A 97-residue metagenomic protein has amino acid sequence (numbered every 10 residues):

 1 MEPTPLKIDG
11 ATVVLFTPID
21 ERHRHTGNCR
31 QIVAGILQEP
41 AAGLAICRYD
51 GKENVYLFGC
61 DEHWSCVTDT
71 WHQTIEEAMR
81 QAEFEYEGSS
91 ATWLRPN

Functional and structural regions predicted by a protein language model:
M1-P3, F58, M79-Q81: Intrinsically disordered, low-complexity boundary segments flanking structured domains
M1-Q38: Negatively charged, low-complexity tracts enriched in Asp/Glu with abundant Ser/Thr
G27-N28, V67-I75: Short amphipathic beta-strand/extended segments with alternating polar/hydrophobic composition
Q38-V67: Short aromatic-glycine-(Arg/Gly/Cys) micro-motifs in beta-strand/loop hairpins
W71-G88: A short, charged, amphipathic alpha-helix used as a generic interaction element across diverse proteins
S89-N97: Short, Lys/Arg-rich amphipathic alpha-helical interaction segments that bind nucleic acids or acidic protein surfaces
